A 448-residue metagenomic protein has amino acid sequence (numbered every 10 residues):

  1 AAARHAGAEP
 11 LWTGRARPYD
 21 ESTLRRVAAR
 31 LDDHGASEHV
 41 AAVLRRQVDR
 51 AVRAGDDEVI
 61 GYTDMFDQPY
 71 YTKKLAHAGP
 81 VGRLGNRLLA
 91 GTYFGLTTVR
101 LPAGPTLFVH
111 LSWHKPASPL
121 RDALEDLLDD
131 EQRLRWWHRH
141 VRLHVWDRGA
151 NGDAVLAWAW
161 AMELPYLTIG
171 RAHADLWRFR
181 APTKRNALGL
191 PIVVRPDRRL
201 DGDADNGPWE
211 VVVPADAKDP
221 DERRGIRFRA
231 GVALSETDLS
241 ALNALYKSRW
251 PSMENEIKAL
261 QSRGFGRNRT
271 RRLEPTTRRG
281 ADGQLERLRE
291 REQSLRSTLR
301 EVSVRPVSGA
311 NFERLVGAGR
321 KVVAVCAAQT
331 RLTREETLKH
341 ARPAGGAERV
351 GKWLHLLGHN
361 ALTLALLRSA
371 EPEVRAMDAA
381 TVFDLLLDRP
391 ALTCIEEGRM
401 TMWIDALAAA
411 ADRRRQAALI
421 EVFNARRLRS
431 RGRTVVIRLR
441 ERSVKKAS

Functional and structural regions predicted by a protein language model:
A1-A3, D20, L24, D57-Q68 (+3 more regions): Short, conserved catalytic/metal-binding motifs centered on acidic residues
A1-Y19: Gly/serine-rich nucleotide phosphate-binding loop at the start of the catalytic core of nucleotide/ADP-ribose-handling
A16-R17, E21-T98: Active-site-proximal, Lys/Arg-enriched surface segment that forms a nucleic-acid-binding/basic interface patch
V81-W136, R227: Electropositive, glycine- and tryptophan-enriched low-complexity nucleic-acid-binding patches
P105, V109, A157, A161-Q261 (+7 more regions): An anionic, glycine-rich sequence signature occurring as long contiguous blocks
H144-A154, A172-D175: Acidic, metal-coordinating catalytic cores used for nucleic-acid/nucleotide bond scission and strand-transfer chemistry
I257-V304: Charged, amphipathic alpha-helical linkers/stalks
R331-S448: Long mid-to-C-terminal assembly/interaction modules of large eukaryotic proteins
